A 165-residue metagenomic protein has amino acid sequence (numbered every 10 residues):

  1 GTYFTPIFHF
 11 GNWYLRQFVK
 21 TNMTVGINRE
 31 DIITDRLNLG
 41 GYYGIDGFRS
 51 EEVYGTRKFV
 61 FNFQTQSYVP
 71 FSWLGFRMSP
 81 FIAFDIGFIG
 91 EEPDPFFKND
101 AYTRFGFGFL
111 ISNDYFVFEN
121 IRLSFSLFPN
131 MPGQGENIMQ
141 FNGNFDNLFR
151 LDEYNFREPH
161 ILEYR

Functional and structural regions predicted by a protein language model:
G1-R165: C-terminal transmembrane beta-barrel domains of outer membrane proteins
